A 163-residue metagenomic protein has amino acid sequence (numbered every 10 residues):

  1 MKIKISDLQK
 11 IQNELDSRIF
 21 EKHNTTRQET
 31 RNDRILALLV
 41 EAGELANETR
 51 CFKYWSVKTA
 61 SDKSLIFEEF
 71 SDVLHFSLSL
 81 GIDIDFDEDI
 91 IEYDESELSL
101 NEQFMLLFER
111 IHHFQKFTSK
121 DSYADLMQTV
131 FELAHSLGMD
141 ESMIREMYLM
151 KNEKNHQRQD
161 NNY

Functional and structural regions predicted by a protein language model:
M1-Y163: Flexible "arm" and connector segments at domain edges
